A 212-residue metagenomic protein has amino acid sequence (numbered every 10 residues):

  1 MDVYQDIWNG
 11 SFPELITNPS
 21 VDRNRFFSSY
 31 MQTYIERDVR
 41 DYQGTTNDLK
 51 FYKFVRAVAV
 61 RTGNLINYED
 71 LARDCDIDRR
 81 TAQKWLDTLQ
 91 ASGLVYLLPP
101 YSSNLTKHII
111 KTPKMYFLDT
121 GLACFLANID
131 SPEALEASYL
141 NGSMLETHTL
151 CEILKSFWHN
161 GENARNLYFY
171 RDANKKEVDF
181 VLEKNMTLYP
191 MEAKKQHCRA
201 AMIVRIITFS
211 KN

Functional and structural regions predicted by a protein language model:
M1-V60, N64-L65: Interdomain motor-coupling "hinge/lid" segment immediately C-terminal to the ATP-binding subdomain of NTP-driven enzymes
L15-V21, R80, G93-Y96: AAA+ ATPase "lid" subdomain C-terminal helix
N18-P19, D41-T46, R73-I77, P100 (+1 more regions): C-terminal helical "lid" subdomain and adjoining coupling/linker elements of P-loop NTPases
N47-K50, N67, D78-T81, L118 (+2 more regions): Helical mechanochemical/support elements of P-loop NTPase systems and associated helical scaffolds
L65, D70-A72: A short alpha-helical element within helix-turn-helix/winged-helix DNA-binding domains across DNA-binding proteins
D76-A91: Short amphipathic alpha-helical interaction segments
D87-T88, G93-V95, P99-N212: A cross-kingdom feature that marks ATP-driven nucleic-acid transaction machinery
